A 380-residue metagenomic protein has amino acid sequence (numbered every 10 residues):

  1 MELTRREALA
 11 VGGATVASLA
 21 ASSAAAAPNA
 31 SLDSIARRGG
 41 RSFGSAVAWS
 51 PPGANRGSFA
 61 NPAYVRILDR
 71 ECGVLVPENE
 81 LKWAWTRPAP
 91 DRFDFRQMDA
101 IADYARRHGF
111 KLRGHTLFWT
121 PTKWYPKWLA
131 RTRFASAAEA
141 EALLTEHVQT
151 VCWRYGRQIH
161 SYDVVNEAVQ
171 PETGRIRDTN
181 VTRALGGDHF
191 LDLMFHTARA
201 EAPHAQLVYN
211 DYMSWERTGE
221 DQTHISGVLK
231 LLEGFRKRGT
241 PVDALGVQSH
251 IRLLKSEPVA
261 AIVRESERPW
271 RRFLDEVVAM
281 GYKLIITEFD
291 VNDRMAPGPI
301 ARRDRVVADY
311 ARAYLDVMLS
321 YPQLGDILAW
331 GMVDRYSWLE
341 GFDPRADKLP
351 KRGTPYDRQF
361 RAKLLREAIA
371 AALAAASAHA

Functional and structural regions predicted by a protein language model:
M1-L19: N-terminal secretory signal peptides and thylakoid transit peptides that target proteins across membranes
S22-A46: C-terminal segment of N-terminal export signals and the immediately downstream linker at the start of the mature
I35, A168-T173, D178-A184, A261-E276 (+4 more regions): Aromatic-rich peripheral "rim/lid" segments of glycoside hydrolase catalytic domains that contact and position glycan
G40-D99, F118-L129, A135, P258-A261: N-terminal substrate-binding region of glycoside hydrolase catalytic domains
A54-D69, E146-V151, T223-E233, A311-Y314: Short, acidic/polar
L75, A105, Y162, L245 (+2 more regions): Conserved, mostly hydrophobic/aromatic
V76-K82, T86-R87, A100-A184, D188-S214 (+1 more regions): Substrate-binding cleft and catalytic face of glycoside hydrolase catalytic domains, especially the flexible beta-alpha
D188-H189, L193, A202, Q206 (+3 more regions): Glycoside hydrolase catalytic-domain groove-lining segments
